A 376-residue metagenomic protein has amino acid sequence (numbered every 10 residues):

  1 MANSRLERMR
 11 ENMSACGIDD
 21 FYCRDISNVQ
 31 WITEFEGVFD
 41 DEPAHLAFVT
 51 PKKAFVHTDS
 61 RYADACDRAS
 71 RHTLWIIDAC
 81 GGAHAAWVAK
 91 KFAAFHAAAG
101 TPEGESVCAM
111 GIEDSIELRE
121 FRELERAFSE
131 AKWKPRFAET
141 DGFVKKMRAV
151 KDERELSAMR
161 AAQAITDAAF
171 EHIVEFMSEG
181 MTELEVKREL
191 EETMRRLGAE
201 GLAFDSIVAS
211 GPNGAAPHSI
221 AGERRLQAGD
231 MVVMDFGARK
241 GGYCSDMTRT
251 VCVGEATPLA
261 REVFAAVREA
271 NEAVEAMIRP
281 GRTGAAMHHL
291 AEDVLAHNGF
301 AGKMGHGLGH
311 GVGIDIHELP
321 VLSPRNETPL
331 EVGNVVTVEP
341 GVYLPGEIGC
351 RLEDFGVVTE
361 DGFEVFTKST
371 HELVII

Functional and structural regions predicted by a protein language model:
M1-I376: Active-site neighborhoods and metal-handling regions in enzymes and metal-associated proteins
